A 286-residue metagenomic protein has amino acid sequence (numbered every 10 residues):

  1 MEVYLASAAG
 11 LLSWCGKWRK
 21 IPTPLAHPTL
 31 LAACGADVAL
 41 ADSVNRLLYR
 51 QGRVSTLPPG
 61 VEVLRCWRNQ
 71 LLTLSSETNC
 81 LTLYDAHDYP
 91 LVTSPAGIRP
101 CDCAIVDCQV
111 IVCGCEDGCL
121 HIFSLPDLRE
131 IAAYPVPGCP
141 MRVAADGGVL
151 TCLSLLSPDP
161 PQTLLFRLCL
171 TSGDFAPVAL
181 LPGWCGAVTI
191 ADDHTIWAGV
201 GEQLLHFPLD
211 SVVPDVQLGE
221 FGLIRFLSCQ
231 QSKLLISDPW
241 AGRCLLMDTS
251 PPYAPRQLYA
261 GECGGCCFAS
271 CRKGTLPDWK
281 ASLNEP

Functional and structural regions predicted by a protein language model:
M1-L25, T29-A33, P286: An edge-strand/N-cap motif at the start of beta-rich repeat modules
E2, D37, Q70-L71, Q109-I111 (+3 more regions): Conserved core beta-strand positions within WD40 beta-propeller blades
L5-A9, L40-N45, T73-E77, V112-D117 (+3 more regions): Conserved beta-strand positions in repeat-built beta-propeller and related beta-rich domains
G10-S13, R46-Y49, N79-L83, G118-I122 (+3 more regions): Structural motif
G16, S43, Q51-G52, S76 (+6 more regions): Inter-blade boundary loops/turns of WD-repeat beta-propellers
K17-T23, G52-L57, D88-P95, R129-P135 (+3 more regions): A short beta-strand motif characteristic of beta-propeller blades
A26-G35, P59-R68, I98-V106, G138-D146 (+3 more regions): Repeated scaffold domains used in trafficking and secretory/extracellular systems, primarily beta-propellers
Q230, S237-P286: Blade-level signature of beta-propeller repeat domains, shared across WD40, Kelch, NHL, RCC1 and BNR/Asp-box propellers
